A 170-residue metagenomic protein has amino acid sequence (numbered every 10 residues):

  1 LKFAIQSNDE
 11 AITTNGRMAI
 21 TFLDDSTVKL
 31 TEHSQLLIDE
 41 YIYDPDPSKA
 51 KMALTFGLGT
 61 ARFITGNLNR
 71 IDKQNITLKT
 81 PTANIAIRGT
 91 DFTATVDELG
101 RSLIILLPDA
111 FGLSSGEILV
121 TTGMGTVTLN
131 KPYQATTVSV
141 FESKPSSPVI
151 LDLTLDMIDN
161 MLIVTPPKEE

Functional and structural regions predicted by a protein language model:
L1-A4: Short, polar loop/linker segments at the starts of domains and inter-domain junctions
N8, D25, E32-Q35, P81-T82 (+2 more regions): Tight coil/turn sites that cap or link beta-strands
A11-I20, K29-L78, A83, D109-I118: Short, small-residue-rich packing micro-motifs
T14, P47-K51, T80-T82, T93-E170: C-terminal interaction modules
L23, K73, D97: Short glycine-/acidic-enriched loop or helix-start segments at secondary-structure transitions that form or flank
L37, I42, I87-T93, E98: Conserved short histidine dyad/triad with adjacent acidic residue
